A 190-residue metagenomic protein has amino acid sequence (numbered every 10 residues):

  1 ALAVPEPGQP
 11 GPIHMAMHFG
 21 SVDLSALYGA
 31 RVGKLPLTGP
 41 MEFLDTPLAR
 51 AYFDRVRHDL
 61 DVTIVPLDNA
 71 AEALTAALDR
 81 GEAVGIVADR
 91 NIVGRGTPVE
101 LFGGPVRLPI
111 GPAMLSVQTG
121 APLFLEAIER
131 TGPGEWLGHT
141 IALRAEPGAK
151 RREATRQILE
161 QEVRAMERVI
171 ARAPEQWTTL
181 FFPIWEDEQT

Functional and structural regions predicted by a protein language model:
A3-G8, R31-L35, D68-T190: Non-catalytic C-terminal accessory region of glycerolipid acyltransferases and related lyso-lipid remodeling enzymes
P10-D68, N91-T97, G104, R130: Catalytic core of membrane glycerolipid acyltransferases/transacylases, capturing the structured, soluble-facing
